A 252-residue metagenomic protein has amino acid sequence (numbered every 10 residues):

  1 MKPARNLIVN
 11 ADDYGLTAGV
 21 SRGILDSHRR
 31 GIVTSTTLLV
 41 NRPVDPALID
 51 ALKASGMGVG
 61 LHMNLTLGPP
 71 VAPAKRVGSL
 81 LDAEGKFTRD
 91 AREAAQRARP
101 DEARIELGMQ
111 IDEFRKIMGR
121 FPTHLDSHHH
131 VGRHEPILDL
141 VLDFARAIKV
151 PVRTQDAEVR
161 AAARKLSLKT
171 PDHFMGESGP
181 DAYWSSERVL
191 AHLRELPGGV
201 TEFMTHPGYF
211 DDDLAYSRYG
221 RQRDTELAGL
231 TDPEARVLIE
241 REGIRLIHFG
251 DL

Functional and structural regions predicted by a protein language model:
M1-I8, A18-M118, H124, H134-L252: Terminal accessory/targeting
A11-Y14: DG-centered beta-turn motif at the end of beta-strands
H129: Active-site histidine-anchored catalytic micro-motif
